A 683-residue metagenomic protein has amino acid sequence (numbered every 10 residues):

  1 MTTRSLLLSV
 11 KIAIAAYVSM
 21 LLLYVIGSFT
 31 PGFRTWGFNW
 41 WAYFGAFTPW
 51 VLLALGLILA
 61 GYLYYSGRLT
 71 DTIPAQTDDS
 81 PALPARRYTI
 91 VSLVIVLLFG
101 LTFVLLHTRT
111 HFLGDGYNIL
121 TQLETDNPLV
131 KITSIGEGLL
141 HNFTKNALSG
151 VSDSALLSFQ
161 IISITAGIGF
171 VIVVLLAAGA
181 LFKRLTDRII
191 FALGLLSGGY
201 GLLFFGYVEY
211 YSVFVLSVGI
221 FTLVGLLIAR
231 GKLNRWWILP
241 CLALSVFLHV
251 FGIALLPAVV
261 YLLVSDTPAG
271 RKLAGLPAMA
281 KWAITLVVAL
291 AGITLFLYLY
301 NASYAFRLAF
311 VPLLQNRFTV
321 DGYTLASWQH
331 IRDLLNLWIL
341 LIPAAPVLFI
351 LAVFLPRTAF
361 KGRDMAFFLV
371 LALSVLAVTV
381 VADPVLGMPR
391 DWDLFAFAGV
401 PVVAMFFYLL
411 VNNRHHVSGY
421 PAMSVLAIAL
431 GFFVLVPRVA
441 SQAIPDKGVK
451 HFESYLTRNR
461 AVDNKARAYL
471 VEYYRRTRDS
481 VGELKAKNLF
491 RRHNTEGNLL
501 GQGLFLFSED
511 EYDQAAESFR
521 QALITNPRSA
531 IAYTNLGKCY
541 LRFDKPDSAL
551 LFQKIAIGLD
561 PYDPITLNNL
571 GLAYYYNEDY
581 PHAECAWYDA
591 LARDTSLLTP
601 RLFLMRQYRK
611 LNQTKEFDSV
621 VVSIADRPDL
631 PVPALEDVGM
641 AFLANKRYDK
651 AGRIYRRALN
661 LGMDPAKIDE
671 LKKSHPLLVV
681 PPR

Functional and structural regions predicted by a protein language model:
I12-P31, F47-S66, P84-L113, T285-S303 (+2 more regions): Transmembrane signal-anchor helices characteristic of membrane glycosylation enzymes that use polyprenol
L105-T121, P128-T144, D153, L157: Extracytoplasmic catalytic/substrate-binding loops of multi-pass membrane glycan-assembly enzymes
G114, L203-V213: Short acidic/glycine- and proline-prone juxtamembrane loop motifs at membrane-interface regions of multi-pass membrane
I161-F182, I220: Transmembrane-helix motifs of polytopic, lipid-linked glycan transferases
V174-S197: Transmembrane-helix signature of polytopic, membrane-embedded enzymes that assemble or transfer cell-envelope glycans
G219, R235-V250, L256-V260: Membrane-interface alpha helices of multi-pass inner-membrane proteins
A258-L262, M279-V353, V375-V378: Membrane-lumen/periplasm interface segments of specific transmembrane helices in polyprenyl phosphate-linked
G501, N535, N569, F603 (+2 more regions): Canonical tetratricopeptide repeat
